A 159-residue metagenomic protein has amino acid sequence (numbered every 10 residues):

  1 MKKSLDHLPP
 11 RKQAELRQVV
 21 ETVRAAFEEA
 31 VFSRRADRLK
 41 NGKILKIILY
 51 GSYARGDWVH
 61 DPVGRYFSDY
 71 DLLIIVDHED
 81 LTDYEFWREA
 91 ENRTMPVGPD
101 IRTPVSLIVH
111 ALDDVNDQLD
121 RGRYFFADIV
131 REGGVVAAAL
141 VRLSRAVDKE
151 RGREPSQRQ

Functional and structural regions predicted by a protein language model:
M1-I48, S52-S68, V76-Q159: Catalytic core of pol beta-like nucleotidyltransferases
L72: Conserved RNP beta-strands of RNA recognition motif
